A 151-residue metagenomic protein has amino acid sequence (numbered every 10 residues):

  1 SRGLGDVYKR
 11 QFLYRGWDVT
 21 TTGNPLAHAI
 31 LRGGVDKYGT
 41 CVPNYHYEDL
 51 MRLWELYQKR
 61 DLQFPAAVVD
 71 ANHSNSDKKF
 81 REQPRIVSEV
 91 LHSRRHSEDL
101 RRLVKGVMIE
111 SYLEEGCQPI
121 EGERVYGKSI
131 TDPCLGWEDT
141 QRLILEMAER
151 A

Functional and structural regions predicted by a protein language model:
S1-Y8: Short, small-residue-biased leader/transition segments that mark boundaries at the very start of proteins
K9-T20, H46-L62, V90-H96: Structured alpha-helical segments in the cores of large, soluble enzyme domains
D18, G23-T40: Positively charged, amphipathic and often flexible ligand-engagement surfaces
L26-I30, A66-V68, V104-M108: Structural preference for beta-strand elements that scaffold enzyme active sites
R32-D36, N72-S76, V107-E114: Active-site beta-loop-alpha junctions enriched in small/polar residues
V69, G136: Conserved, mostly hydrophobic/aromatic
N75-V87, C117-G122: Short glycine/threonine-rich loop-to-helix capping motif typified by GTGT followed within a few residues by an Asp-Pro
V90-G116: Substrate-binding cleft of secreted/luminal carbohydrate-active enzymes
